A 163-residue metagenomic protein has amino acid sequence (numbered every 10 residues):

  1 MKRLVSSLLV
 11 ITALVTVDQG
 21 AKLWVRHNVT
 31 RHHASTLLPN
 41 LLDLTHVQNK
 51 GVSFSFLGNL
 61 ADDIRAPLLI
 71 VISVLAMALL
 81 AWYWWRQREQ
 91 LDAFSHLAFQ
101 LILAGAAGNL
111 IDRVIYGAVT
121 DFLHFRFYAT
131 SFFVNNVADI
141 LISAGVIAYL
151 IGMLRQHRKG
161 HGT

Functional and structural regions predicted by a protein language model:
M1-T163: Alpha-helical transmembrane bundles and membrane-interface segments of multipass inner-membrane proteins
